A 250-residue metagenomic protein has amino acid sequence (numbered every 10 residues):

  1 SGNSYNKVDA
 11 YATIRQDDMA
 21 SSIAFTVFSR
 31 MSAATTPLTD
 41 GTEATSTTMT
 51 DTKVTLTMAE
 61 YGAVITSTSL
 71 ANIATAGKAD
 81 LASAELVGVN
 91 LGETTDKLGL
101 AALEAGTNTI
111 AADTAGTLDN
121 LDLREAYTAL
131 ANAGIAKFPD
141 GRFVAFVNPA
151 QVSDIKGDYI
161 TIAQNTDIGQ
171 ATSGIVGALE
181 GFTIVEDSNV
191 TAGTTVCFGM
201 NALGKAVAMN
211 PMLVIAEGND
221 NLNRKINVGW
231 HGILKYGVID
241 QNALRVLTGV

Functional and structural regions predicted by a protein language model:
S1-L56: N-terminal "assembly arms/tails" that initiate or stabilize quaternary assembly in self-assembling proteins
S1-Y5, D17, M49-T52, G157-V250: Sequence/fold signature of self-assembling virion shell proteins
N6-A12, T128-L130, L213: Short alpha-helical segments and helix-capping/turn motifs at coil-helix boundaries
F25, G141, A145, R224-V228: Hydrophobic alpha-helical segments involved in membrane association or supramolecular assembly
S29, S69, G232-Y236: Beta-strand elements of well-folded, non-transmembrane domains
T50-T75: Short acidic, glycine/tyrosine-flanked loop/strand segments centered on an H-E-D-like triad
L70-K137, L244-V250: Alpha-helical scaffold segments that mediate packing/assembly in large oligomeric complexes
A105-V176: Extended, solvent-exposed, turn-rich assembly/linker loops in the middle of proteins
